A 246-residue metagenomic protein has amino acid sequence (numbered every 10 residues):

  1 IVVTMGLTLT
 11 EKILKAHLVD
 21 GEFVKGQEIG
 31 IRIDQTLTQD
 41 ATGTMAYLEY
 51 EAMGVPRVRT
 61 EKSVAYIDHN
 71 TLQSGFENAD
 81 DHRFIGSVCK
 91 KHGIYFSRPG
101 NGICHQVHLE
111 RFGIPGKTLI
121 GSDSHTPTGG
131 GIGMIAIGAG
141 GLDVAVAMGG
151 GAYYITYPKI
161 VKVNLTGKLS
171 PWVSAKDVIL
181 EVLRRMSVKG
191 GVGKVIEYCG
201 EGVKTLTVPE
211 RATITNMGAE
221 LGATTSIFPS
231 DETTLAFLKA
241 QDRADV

Functional and structural regions predicted by a protein language model:
V3-V246: Fe-S-dependent hydro-lyases/dehydratases of central metabolism
